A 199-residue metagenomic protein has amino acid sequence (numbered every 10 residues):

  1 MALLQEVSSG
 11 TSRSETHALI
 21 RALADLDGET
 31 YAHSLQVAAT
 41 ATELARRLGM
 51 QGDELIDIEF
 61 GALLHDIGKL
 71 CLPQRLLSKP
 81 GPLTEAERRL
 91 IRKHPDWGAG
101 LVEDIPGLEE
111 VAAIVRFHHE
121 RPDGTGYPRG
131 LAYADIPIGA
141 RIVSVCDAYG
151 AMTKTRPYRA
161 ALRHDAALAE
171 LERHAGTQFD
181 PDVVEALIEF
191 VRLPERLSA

Functional and structural regions predicted by a protein language model:
A2-A199: Histidine- and acidic-residue-rich, metal-dependent catalytic cores
